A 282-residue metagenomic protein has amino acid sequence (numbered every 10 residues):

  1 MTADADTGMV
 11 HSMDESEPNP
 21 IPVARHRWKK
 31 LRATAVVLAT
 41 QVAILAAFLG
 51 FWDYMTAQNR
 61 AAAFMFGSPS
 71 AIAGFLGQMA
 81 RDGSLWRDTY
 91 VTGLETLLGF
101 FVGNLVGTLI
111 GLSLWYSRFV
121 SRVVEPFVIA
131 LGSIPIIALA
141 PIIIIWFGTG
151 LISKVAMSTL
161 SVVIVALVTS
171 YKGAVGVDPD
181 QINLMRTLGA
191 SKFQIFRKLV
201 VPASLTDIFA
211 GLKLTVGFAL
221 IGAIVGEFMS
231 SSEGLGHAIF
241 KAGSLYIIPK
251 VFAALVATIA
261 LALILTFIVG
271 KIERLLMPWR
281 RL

Functional and structural regions predicted by a protein language model:
M1-A43, F267-L282: Transmembrane alpha-helical segments of polytopic membrane transport and secretion proteins
I21-P22, H26-K30, A57-V102: Periplasmic/extracellular loop-to-transmembrane helix junction in inner-membrane transport proteins
L85-T89, G93, V123-A130, S170 (+7 more regions): Hydrophobic alpha-helical elements at and bordering transmembrane segments of multi-pass membrane proteins
L98-V128: Transmembrane-helix boundary motif in ABC transporter permease subunits
R118, V175, T206, F252-L282: C-terminal transmembrane helix and the adjacent membrane-cytosol boundary/short C-terminal tail of inner/organellar
P126, T169-L214, L235, I239: Short cytoplasmic-facing helical segments at TM-TM junctions of multi-pass membrane proteins
I129-V165, K172-G173: Generic hydrophobic transmembrane alpha-helix motif, especially the helices
A156-L160, K192-G226, A253, A257-T258: Transmembrane alpha-helices
